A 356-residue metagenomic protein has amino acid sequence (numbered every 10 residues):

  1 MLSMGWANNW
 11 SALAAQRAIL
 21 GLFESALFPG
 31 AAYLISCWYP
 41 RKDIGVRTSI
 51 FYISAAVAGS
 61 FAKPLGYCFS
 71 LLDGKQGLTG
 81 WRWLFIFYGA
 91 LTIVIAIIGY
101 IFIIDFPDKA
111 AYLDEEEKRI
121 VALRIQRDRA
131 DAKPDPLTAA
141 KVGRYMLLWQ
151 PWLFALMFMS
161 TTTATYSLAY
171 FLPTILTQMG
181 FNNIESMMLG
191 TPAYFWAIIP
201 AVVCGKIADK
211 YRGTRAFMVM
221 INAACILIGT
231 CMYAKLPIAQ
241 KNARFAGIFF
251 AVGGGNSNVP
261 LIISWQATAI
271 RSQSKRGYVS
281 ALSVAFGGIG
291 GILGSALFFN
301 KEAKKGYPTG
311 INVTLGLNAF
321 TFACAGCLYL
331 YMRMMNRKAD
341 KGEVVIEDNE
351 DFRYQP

Functional and structural regions predicted by a protein language model:
M1-N8, A224-I238: C-terminal ends and interior cores of transmembrane alpha-helices in multi-pass membrane transporters/permeases
S3-M4, S11-I19, A243-F250: Paired small-residue
M4-A12, F23, Y39-P40, A164 (+3 more regions): Helix-breaking motifs and short loop linkers at transmembrane-helix boundaries and internal kinks in secondary membrane
Q16-I53, F69: Cytoplasmic helix-loop-helix junction between adjacent transmembrane helices in 12-TM secondary transporters
A26-Y39, S257-S272: Intracellular juxtamembrane helix-capping segments at the cytosolic ends of symmetry-related transmembrane helices
G45-L78, F85-T92, S280-G294: Glycine-rich segments within core transmembrane alpha-helices of 12-TM secondary carriers
Y100-D135, I221, R276, K304-P356: Intracellular terminal tails of multi-pass secondary transporters
A140-K206, V259, I263, S295: Extracytoplasmic gate region of multi-pass secondary transporters
